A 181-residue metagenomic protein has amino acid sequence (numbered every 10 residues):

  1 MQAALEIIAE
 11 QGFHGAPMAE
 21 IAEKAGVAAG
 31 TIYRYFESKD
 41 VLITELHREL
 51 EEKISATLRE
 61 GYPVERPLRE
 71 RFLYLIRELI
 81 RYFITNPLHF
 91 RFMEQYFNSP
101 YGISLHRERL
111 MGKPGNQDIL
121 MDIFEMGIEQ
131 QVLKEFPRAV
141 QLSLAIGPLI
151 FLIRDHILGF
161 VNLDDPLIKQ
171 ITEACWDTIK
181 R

Functional and structural regions predicted by a protein language model:
M1-L5, I21, L42, L46-I54 (+1 more regions): Generic hydrophobic, amphipathic alpha-helix propensity
A4-I8, L79: Short hydrophobic clusters on alpha-helical segments that form packing/core surfaces in small helical domains
I7-V41, E45: Helix-turn-helix
E10-H14, E65, N86, Q130: Short coil/turn segments at alpha/beta junctions that flank glycine-rich nucleotide-binding fingerprints
E45, E49, R59-T85, L142-A145: Hydrophobic alpha-helical connector segments
E52-S55, R59, I103-Q130, A139-S143 (+1 more regions): Amphipathic alpha-helical packing segments from all-alpha helical-bundle domains
I84-I103, L158: Amphipathic alpha-helical segments used for helix-helix packing
Q95, I128-E173: Hydrophobic/aromatic-rich alpha-helical bundle segments in the mid-to-C-terminal region
